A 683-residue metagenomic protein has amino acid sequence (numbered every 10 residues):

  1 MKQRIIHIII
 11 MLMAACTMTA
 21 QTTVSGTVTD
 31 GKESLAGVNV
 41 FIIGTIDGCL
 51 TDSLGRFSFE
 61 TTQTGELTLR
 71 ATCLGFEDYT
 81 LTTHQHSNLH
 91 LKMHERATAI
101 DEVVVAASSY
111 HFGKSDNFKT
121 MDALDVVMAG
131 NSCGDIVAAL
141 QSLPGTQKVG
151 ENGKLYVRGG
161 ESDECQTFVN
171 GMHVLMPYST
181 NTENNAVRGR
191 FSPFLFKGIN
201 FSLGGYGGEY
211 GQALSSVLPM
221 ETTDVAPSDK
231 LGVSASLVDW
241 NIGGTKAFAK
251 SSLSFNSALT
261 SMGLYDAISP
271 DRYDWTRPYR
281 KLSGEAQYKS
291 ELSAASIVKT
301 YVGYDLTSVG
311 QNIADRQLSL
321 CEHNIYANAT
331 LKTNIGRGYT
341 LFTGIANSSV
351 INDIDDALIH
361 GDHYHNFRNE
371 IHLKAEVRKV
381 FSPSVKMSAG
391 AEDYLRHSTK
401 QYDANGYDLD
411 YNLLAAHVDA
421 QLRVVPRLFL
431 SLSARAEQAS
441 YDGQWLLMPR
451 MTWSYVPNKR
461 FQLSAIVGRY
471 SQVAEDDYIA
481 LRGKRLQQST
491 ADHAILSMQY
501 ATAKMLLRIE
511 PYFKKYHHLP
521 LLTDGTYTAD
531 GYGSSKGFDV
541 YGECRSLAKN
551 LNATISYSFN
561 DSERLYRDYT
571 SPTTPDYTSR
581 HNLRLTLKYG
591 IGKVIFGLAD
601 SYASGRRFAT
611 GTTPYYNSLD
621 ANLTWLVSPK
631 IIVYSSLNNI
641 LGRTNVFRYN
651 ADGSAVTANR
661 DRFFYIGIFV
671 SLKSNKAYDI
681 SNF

Functional and structural regions predicted by a protein language model:
T29-G31, N39-I43, T72-F76, H84-A129 (+2 more regions): Short, acidic, small-residue-rich periplasmic hinge/interaction motif at the N-terminus of Gram-negative outer-membrane
I46-R56: Short, acidic Ser/Thr/Gly-rich low-complexity loop/linker segments typical of extracellular and cell-surface proteins
H111-C165, G171-Y206, T223: Periplasmic N-terminal accessory/gating domains of Gram-negative outer-membrane beta-barrel systems
A213, V225-S228, I242, A247-L320: Periplasmic-side early beta-strands and strand-to-turn transitions of outer-membrane beta-barrels
T245, A465, N552, P575-F683: Conserved C-terminal beta-signal and adjacent last beta-strands/turns of outer-membrane beta-barrel proteins
S254-F255, E285-T307, L318-G443, R450-V456 (+2 more regions): Face-selective signature of the C-terminal outer-membrane beta-barrel domain
F342-N352, V456, Q462-S464, Q488-R545 (+2 more regions): Membrane-embedded beta-barrel scaffold of Gram-negative outer-membrane proteins
V424, F513-K515, A529-R606: Gram-negative outer-membrane beta-barrel transporters
